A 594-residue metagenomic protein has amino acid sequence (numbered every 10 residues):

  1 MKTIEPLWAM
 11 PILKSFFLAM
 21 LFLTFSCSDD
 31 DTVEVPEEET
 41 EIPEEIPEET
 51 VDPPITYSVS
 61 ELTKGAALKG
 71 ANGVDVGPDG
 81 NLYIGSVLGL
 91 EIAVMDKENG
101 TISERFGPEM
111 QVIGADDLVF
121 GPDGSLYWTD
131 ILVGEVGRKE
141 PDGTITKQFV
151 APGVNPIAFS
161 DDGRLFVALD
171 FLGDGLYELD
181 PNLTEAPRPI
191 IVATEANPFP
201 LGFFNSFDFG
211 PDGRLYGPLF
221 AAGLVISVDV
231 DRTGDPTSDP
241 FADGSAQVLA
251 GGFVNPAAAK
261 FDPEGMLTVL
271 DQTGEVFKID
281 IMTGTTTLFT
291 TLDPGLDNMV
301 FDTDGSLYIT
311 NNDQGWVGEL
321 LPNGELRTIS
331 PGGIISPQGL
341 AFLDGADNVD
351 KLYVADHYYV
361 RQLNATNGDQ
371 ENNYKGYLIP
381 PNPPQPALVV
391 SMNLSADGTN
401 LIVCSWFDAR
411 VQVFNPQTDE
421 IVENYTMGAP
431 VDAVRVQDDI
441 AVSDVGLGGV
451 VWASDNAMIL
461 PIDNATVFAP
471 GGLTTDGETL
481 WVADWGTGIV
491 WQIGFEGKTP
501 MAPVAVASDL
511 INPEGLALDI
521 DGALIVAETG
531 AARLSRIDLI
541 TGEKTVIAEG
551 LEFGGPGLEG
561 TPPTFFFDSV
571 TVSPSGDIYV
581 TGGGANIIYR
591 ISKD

Functional and structural regions predicted by a protein language model:
F22-S60: Bacterial Sec-dependent N-terminal signal peptides
S58-E61, G107-M110, P189-F199, F241-V248 (+2 more regions): Surface-exposed loop and turn segments in beta-propeller and other repeat-based domains that flank or scaffold
T63-E91, G584-I587: Beta-strand-rich domains and repeat architectures in extracellular enzymes and scaffolds, especially beta-propellers
G65-D79, E109-L126, E135, A151-G173 (+11 more regions): Beta-rich, blade/repeat-based domains predominating in secreted/periplasmic proteins but also intracellular
V87-L88, I131-L132, D170-L172, F220-A221 (+13 more regions): Short loop/turn segments immediately following the C-termini of beta-strands
L90-A93, G134-V136, G173-Y177, G223-V225 (+8 more regions): Structural signal for beta-propeller blades
M95-T101, K139-T144, L179-E185, D229-G234 (+9 more regions): Short loop/turn segments that connect beta-strands within beta-propeller blades
P563-D594: Blade-level signature of beta-propeller repeat domains, shared across WD40, Kelch, NHL, RCC1 and BNR/Asp-box propellers
